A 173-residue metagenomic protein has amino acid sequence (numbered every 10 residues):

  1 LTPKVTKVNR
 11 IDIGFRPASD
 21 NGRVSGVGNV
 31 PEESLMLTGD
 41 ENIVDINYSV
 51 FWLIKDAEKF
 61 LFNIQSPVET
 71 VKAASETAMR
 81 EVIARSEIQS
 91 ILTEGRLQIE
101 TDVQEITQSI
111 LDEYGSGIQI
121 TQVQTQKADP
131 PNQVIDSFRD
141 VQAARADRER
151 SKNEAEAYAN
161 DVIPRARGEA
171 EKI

Functional and structural regions predicted by a protein language model:
L1-A84: Hydrophobic membrane-anchoring helix/hairpin
V50-D56, M79, T107, L111 (+3 more regions): Beta-strand elements of well-folded, non-transmembrane domains
E58-Q65, A73, E87-Q89, T93 (+2 more regions): Extracytoplasmic/periplasmic soluble domains downstream of a signal peptide or transmembrane helix
I64-K72, E76, R96, E100 (+3 more regions): Short, charged, low-complexity patches
M79-D102, L111: A short, surface-exposed, charged and often Trp/Pro-enriched helix-loop connector in the C-terminal portion of helical
I88-T93, E113-T125: Short beta-strand elements
P130-I173: Long, charge-rich amphipathic alpha-helical coiled-coil "stalk/tentacle" segments that mediate oligomerization
